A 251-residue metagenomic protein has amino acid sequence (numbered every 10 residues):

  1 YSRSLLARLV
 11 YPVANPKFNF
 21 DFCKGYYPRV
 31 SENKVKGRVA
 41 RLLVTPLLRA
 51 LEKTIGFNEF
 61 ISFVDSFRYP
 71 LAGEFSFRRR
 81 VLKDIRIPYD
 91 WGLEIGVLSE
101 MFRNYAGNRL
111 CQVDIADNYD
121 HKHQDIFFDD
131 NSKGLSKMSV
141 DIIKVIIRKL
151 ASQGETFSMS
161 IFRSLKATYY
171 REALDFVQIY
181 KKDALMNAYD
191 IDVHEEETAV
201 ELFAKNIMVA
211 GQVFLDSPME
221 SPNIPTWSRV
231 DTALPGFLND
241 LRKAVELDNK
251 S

Functional and structural regions predicted by a protein language model:
Y1-E32: Conserved donor-nucleotide/metal-binding helix-loop-beta segment in metal-dependent transferases, i.e., the alpha-helix
F18, Y89, S99-N118: Catalytic donor-sugar/metal-binding loop of nucleotide-sugar-dependent glycosyltransferases
R29-R38, E52-E74: A recurrent flexible, glycine/aromatic-enriched loop bordering the glycosyltransferase active site that acts as
P70, W91-S99: Conserved glycosyltransferase catalytic-site signature
S76, R80-V81: Short, well-ordered alpha-helical scaffold segment located in the soluble/lumenal catalytic or ligand-binding core
K83-W91: Conserved nucleotide-sugar donor-binding catalytic segment
C111-S132: Active-site donor/metal-binding and catalytic loop motifs of nucleotide-sugar-dependent glycosylation enzymes
I126-S251: Terminal low-complexity segments of carbohydrate-biosynthetic enzymes
